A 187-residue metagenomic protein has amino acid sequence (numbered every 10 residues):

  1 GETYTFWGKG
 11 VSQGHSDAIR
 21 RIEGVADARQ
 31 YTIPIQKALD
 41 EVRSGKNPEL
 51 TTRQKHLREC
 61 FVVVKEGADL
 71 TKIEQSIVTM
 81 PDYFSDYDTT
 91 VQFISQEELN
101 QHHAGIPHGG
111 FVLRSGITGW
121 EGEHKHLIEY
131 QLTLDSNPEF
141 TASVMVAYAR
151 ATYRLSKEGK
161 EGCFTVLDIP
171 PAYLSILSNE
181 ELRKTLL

Functional and structural regions predicted by a protein language model:
E2-T5, K9-F140, V144-A149: C-terminal substrate-binding/catalytic lobe of Rossmann-fold NAD(P)-dependent oxidoreductases
E121-L187: NAD(P)-dependent Rossmann-like dehydrogenase/reductase catalytic/cofactor-binding core
